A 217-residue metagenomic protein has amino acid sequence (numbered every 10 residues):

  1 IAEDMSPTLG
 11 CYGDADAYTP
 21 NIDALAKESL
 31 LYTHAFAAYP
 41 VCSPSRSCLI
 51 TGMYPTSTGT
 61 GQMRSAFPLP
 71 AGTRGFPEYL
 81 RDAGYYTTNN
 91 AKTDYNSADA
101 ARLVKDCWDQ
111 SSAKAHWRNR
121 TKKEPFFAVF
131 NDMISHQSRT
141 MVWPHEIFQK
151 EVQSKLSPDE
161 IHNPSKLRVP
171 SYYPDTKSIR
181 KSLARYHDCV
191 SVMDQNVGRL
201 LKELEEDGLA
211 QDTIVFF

Functional and structural regions predicted by a protein language model:
I1-F217: Formylglycine-dependent sulfatase
